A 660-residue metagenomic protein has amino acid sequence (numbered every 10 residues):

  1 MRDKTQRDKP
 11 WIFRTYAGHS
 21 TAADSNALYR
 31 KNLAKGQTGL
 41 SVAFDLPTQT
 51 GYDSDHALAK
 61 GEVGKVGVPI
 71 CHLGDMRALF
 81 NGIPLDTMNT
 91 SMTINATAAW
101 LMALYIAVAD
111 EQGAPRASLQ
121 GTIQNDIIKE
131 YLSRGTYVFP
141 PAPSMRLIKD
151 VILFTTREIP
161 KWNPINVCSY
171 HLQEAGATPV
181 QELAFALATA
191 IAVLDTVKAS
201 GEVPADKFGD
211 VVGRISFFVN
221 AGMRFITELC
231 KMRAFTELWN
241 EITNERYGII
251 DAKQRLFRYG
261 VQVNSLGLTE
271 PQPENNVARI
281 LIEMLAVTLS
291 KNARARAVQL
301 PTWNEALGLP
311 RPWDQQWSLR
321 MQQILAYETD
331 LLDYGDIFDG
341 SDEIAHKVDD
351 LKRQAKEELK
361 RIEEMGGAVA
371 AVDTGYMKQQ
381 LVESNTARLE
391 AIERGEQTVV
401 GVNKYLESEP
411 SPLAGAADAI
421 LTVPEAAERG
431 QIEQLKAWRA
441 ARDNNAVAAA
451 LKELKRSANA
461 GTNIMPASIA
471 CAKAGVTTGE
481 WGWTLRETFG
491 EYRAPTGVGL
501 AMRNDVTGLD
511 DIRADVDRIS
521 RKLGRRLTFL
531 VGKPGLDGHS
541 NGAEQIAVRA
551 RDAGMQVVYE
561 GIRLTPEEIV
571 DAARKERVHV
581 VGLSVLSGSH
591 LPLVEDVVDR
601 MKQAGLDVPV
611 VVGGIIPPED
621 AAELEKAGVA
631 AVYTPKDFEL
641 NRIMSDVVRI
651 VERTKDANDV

Functional and structural regions predicted by a protein language model:
M1-E228, R246-I249, K253-Q262, T288 (+7 more regions): Catalytic alpha/beta active-site cores
P10-W11, L256-Y259, R525-L527, Q603-V612: Short beta-strand/loop segments at the ligand-binding rim of alpha/beta enzyme cores
W11-D24, K65-G67, G135-A142, L268-E274 (+3 more regions): Active-site mouth loops of central-metabolism enzymes
G36, H72, G113, W239 (+7 more regions): Conserved, mostly hydrophobic/aromatic
G61-K65, T90, K129-F139, L172-G176 (+9 more regions): Short beta-alpha connecting loops at secondary-structure transitions that line or flank enzyme active sites
D210-V211, I249-V263, P271-N304, P310-L331 (+6 more regions): Flexible glycine/proline-rich, aromatic-decorated loop/lid segments
R311-P312, Q316-Q323, Y327-D511, P566 (+2 more regions): Flexible, glycine-rich loop/tail regions that form catalytic "lids" or insertion modules at the edges of active sites
A543-V648, E652: Cofactor-cradling patches in redox/metallo enzymes
